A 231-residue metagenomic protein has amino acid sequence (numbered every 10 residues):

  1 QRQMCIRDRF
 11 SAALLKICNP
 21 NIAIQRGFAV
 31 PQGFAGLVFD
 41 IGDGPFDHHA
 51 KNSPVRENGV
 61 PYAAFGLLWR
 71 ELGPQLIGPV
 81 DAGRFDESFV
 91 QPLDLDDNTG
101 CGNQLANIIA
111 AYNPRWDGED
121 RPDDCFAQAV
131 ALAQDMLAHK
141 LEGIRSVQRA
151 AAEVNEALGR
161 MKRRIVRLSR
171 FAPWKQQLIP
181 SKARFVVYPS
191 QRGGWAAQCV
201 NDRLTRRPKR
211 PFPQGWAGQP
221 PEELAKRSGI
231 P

Functional and structural regions predicted by a protein language model:
R2-I6: Short, small-residue-biased leader/transition segments that mark boundaries at the very start of proteins
R7-F10, Y62-A64: Active-site nucleophilic cysteine motif
F10-N19: Short active-site loop/helix that positions an aromatic residue
C18-I22, G73-D81, T205: Short helix-capping/linker segments at secondary-structure and domain boundaries
N21-Q32: A short beta-strand-loop structural module common to alpha/beta enzyme folds
I22, A35-G36, R163-R164: Hydrophobic beta-strand segments of well-ordered beta-sheets in folded domains
G27-A29, S53-N58, C101-P231: C-terminal accessory domains and tails appended to enzymatic cores
G36-R115: A basic- and aromatic-enriched beta-loop-alpha substructure that forms the phosphate/nucleotide- and DNA/RNA-contacting
